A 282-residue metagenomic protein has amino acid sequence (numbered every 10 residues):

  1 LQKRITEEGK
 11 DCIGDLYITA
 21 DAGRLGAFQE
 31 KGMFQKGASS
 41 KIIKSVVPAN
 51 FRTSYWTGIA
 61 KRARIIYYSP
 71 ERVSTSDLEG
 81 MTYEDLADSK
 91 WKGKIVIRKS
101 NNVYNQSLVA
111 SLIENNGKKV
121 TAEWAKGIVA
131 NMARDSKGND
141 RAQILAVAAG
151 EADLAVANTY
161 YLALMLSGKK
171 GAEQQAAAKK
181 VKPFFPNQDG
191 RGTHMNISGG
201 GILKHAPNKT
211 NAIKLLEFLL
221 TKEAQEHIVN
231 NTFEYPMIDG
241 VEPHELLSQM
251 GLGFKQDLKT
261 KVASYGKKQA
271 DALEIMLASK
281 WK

Functional and structural regions predicted by a protein language model:
L1-G26: Early extracytoplasmic/lumenal segment of secretory-pathway proteins
C12-Y17, Q35-Y68, E84, K94-I97: A structural signal for short loop-to-beta-strand junctions that line the ligand-binding cleft of periplasmic/secreted
Q35-K41, Y55-T57, E84, A172-H194 (+1 more regions): Short beta-strand->loop
R52-I59, Y68-P70, T75-S76, K90-N116 (+2 more regions): Short beta-strand->loop
Y67-R72, M195-N208, H227-I228: A bilobed periplasmic-binding-protein/Venus flytrap-type ligand-binding module shared by bacterial periplasmic
K90-S100, F218-E242: Periplasmic-binding protein-like
S100, Y104-S107, S111-P186: Ligand-binding pocket segment of bilobal, Venus flytrap-like solute-binding proteins
E242-K282: Extracellular/periplasmic bilobal clamshell ligand-binding domains
